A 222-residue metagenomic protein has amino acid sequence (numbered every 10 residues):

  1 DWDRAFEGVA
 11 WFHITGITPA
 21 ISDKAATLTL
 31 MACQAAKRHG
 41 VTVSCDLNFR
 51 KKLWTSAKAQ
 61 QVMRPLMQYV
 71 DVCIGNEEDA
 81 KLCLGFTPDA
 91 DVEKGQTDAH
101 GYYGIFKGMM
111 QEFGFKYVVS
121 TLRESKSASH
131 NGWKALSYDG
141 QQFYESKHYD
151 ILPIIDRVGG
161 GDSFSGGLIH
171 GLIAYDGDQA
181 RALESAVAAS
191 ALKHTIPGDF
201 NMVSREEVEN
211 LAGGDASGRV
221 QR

Functional and structural regions predicted by a protein language model:
D1-Y144, H148-L152, G177, N201-N210 (+1 more regions): Ribokinase/PfkB-type carbohydrate-kinase core domain
I14, R157-G159, I196: Short glycine/serine/threonine-biased micro-segments
A35, G171-Y175, L192: Active-site catalytic microenvironments for nucleophilic, acid-base chemistry
Q142-E145, G171-S185: Phosphate-handling active-site elements
I154-Q179: Short, small-residue alpha-helix embedded
G166, E184, A188: Residues forming the Rossmann-fold NAD(P)(H) cofactor-binding site
S190-N201: Short arginine-rich
